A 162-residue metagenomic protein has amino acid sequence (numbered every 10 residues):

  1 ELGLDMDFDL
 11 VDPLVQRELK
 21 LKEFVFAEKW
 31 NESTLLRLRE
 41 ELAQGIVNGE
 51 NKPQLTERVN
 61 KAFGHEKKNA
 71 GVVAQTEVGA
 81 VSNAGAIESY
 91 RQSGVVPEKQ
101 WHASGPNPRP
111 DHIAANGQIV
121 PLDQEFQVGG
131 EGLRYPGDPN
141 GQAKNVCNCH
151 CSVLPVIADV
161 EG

Functional and structural regions predicted by a protein language model:
E1, N69-G71, V96: Short secondary-structure junction motifs
E1-H65, V156-G162: N-terminal leader/targeting and assembly helices and adjacent pre-domain segments
K61-A62, Q75-G162: Activation/maturation switch segments at domain boundaries
H65-A70, L122: Short, surface-exposed acidic
